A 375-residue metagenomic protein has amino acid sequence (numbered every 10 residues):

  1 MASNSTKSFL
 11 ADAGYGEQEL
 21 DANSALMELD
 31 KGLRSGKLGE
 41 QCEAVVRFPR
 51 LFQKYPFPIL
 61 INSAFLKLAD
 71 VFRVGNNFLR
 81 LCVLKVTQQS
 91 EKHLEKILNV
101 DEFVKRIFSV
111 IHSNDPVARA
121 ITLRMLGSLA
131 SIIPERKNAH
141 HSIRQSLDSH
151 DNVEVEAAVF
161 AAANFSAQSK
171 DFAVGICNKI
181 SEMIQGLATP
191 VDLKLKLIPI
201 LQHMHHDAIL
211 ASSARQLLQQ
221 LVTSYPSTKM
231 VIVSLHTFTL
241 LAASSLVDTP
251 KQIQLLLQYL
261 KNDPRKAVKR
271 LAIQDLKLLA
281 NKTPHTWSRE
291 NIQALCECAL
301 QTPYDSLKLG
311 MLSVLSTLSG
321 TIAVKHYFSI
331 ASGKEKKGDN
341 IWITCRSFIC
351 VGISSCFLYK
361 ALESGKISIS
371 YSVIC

Functional and structural regions predicted by a protein language model:
M1-C375: Extended, low-complexity, acidic/polar intrinsically disordered regions that flank or interrupt HEAT/TOG/ARM solenoid
